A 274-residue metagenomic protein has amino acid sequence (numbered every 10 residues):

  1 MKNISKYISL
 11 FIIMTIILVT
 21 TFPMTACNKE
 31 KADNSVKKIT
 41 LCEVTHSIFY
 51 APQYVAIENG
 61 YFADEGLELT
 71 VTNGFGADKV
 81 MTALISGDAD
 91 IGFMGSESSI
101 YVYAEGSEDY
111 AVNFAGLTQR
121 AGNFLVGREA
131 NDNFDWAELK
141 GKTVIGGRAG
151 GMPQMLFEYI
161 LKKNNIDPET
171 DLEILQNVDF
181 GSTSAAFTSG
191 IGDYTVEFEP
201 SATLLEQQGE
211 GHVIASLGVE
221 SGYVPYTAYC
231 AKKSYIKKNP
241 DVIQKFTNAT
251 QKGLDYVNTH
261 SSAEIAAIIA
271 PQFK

Functional and structural regions predicted by a protein language model:
M1-K38: Short, low-complexity disordered leader/linker segments with a strong preference for bacterial N-terminal type II
M14-T15, P23, I39, I48 (+3 more regions): Generic hydrophobic alpha-helical segments
C27, G66, Y226-T227: Functionally engaged cysteine thiol sites
N34-N177, A186, D193-P200, E210-L217 (+1 more regions): Short, glycine-/small- and polar/acidic-enriched structural segments that line small-molecule recognition paths
S98, G181-F273: Pocket-lining segment of extracytoplasmic ligand-binding domains
